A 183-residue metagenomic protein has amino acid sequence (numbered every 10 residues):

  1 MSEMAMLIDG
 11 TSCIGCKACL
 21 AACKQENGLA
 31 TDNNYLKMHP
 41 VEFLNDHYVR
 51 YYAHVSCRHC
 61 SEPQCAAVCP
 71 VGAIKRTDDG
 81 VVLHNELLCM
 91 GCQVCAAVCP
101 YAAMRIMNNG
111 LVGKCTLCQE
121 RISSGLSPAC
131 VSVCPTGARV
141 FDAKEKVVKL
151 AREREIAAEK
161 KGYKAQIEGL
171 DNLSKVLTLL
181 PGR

Functional and structural regions predicted by a protein language model:
M1-R183: Non-ligating segments of multi-cofactor redox enzymes
